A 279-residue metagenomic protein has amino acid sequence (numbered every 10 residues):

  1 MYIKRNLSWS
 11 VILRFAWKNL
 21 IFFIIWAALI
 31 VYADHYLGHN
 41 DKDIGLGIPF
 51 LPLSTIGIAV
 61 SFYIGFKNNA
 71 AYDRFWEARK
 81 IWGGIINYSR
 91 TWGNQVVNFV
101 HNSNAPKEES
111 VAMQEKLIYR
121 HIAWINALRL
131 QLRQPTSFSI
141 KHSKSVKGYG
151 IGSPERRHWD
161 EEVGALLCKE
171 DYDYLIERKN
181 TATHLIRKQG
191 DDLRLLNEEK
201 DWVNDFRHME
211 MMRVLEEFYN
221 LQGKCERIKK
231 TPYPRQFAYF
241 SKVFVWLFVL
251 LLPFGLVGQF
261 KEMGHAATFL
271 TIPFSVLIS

Functional and structural regions predicted by a protein language model:
M1-S89, N98-P106, K261-T268: N-terminal juxtamembrane/topogenic regions of multi-pass membrane proteins
Y2-R14, V203-F206, R213-V243: Membrane-interface, cytosolic juxtamembrane amphipathic helix immediately N-terminal to a transmembrane helix, enriched
I12-W17, I21, G47-L51, D73-E77 (+6 more regions): Non-transmembrane, amphipathic alpha-helical segments
K18-I25, S241-Q259, S275-I278: Alpha-helical bilayer-embedded segments of polytopic membrane proteins, i.e., transmembrane/intramembrane helices
I58, K242, A267-S279: Pore-lining and gate-forming transmembrane alpha-helices of multi-pass membrane transport proteins
R74-K80, G84-N87, T91-N94, L130 (+3 more regions): Short amphipathic alpha-helical coupling elements at transmembrane boundaries
G83, R90, E115, Y119-I122 (+6 more regions): Generic structural signal for well-ordered, non-transmembrane alpha-helical segments in soluble/cytosolic regions
V97-E199: Long amphipathic alpha-helical segments that form oligomerization/scaffold cores
